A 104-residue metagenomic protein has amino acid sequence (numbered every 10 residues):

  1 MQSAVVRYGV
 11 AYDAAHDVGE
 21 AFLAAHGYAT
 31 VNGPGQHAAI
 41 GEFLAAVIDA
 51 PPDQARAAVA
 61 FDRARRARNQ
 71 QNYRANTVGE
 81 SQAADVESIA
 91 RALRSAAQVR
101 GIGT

Functional and structural regions predicted by a protein language model:
M1-T104: Terminal alpha-helical segments
